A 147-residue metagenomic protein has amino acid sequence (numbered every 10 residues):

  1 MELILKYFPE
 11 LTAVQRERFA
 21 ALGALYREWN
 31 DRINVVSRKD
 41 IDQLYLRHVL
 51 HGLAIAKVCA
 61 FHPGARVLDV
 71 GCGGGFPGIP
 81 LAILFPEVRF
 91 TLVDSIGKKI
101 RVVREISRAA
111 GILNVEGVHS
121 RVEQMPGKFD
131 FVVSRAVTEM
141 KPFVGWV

Functional and structural regions predicted by a protein language model:
M1-R38, D42: N-terminal auxiliary segments of SAM/dcSAM-dependent transferases
E28, R32, Y45-P63: Conserved alpha-helix/loop element of class I SAM-dependent methyltransferases that forms part of the SAM/SAH-binding
P63-G73: Conserved class I S-adenosyl-L-methionine
G74-E87: Conserved SAM-binding loop of SAM-dependent methyltransferases across substrates and taxa, primarily the Class I
E87-V147: S-adenosylmethionine
